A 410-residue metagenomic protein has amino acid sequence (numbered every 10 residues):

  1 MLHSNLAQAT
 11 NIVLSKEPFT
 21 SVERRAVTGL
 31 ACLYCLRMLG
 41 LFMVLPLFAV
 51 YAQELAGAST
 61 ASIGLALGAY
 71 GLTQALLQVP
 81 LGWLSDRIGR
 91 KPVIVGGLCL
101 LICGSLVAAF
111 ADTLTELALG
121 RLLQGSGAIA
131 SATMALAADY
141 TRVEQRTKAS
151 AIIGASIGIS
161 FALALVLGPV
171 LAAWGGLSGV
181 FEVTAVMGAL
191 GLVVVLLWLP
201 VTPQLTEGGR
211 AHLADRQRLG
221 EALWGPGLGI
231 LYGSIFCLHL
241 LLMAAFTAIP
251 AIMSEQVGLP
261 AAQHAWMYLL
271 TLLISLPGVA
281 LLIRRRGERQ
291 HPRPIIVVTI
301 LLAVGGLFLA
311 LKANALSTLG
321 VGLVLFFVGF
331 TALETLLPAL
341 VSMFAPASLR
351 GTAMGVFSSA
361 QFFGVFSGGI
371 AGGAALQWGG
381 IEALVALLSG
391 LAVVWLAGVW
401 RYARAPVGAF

Functional and structural regions predicted by a protein language model:
I12-E23, P200-Y232: Juxtamembrane intracellular "pre-TM" segments in multi-pass secondary transporters
P46-A61, T247-Q263: Short amphipathic helix-loop junctions that connect adjacent transmembrane helices in Major Facilitator Superfamily/SLC
L76-D112: Conserved MFS/SLC helix-loop-helix module at the cytosolic interface between two early adjacent transmembrane helices
Q78-G89, G278-H291, L376: Helix-to-loop junctions at the C-terminal end of transmembrane segments in multipass secondary transporters
P92-L106, A185, P294-F308: Structural signature of the two symmetry-related core transmembrane helices
G120-G158: Cytoplasmic helix-loop-helix junction between adjacent transmembrane helices in 12-TM secondary transporters
I153-L197: Helix-loop-helix hairpin linking two adjacent transmembrane segments in secondary transporters
R293-L337: C-terminal transmembrane helical hairpin of 12-TM major facilitator-type secondary transporters
